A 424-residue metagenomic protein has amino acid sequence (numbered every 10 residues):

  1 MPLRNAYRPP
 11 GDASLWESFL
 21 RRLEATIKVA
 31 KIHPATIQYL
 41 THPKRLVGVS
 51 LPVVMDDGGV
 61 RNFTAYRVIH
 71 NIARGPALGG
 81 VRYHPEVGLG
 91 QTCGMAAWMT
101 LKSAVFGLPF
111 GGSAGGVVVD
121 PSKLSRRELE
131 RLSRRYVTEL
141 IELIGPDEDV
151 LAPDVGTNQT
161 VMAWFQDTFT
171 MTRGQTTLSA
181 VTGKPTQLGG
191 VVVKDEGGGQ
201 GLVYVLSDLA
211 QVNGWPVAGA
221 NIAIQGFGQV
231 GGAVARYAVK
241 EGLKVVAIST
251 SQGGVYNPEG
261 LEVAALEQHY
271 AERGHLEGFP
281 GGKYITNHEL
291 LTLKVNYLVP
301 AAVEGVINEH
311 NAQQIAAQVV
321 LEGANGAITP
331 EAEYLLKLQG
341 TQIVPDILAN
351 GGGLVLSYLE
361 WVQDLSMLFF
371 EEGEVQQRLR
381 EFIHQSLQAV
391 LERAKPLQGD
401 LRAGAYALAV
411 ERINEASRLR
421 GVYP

Functional and structural regions predicted by a protein language model:
A6-S14, L209, Q314-P424: Adenosine-phosphate binding glycine-rich loop
Y7-S50: Short, Gly/Pro- and small/polar-rich lid/capping loops
H33-Y39, G107, I144-P153, Q175-T177 (+3 more regions): Flexible, glycine/charged-enriched surface loops at secondary-structure junctions
G48-P121: Glycine-rich, N-terminal phosphate-binding loop and its surrounding beta-alpha-beta segment
H84, S103-A218: Glycine/serine-rich phosphate-binding loop and adjoining beta1-alpha1 elements at the start of nucleotide-handling
K184-P185, G190-V295: Glycine-rich phosphate/diphosphate-binding loop of Rossmann-like nucleotide-binding domains
G253-I343: Rossmann-like adenosine-cofactor binding region
